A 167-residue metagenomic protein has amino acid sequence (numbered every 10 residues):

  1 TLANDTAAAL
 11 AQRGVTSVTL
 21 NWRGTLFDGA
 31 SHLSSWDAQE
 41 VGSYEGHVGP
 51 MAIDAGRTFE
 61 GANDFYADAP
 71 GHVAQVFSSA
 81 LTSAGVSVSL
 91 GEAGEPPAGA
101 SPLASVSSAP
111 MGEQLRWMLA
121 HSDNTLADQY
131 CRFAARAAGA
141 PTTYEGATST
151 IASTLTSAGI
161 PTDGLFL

Functional and structural regions predicted by a protein language model:
T1-P50, A55: Periplasmic/cell-envelope proteins involved in peptidoglycan metabolism and beta-lactam response
H47-G49, I53-L167: A small/polar active-site loop signature that marks catalytic segments
